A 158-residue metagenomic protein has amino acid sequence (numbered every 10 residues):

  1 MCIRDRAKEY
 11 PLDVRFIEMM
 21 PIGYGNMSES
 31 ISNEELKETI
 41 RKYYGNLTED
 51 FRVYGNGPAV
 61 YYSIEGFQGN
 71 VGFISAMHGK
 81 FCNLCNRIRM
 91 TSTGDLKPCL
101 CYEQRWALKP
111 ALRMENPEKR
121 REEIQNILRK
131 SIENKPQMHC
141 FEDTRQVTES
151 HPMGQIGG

Functional and structural regions predicted by a protein language model:
R4-N70, P110, E115: Radical SAM enzyme [4Fe-4S]-AdoMet core and its adjacent flexible, acidic and glycine-rich loops/tails across
P21-G23, H78, E103: Residue-level detector of flexible, active-site-proximal loop/helix-junction positions within diverse enzyme catalytic
S28, S75, L100-C101: Short clusters of small/polar residues that mark proteolytic maturation junctions
N70-V71, C99: Short glycine-/small-residue motifs
V71-H78: Short, basic/aromatic recognition patches
K80-G158: Radical SAM enzyme core and accessory elements
